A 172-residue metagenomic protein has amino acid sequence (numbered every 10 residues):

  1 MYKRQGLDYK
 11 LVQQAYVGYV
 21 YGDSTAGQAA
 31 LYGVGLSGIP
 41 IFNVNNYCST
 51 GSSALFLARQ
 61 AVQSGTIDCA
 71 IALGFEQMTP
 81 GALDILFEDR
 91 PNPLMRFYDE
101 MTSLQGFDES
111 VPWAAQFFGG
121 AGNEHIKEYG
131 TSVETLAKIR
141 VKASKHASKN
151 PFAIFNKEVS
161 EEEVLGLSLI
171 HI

Functional and structural regions predicted by a protein language model:
M1-Q5, I170-I172: Conserved small/polar residues in nucleotide/adenosyl-binding loops
K3-L11, H125-G130: Phosphate/pyrophosphate-binding loops at sites that engage ATP/ADP/AMP, CoA/4′-phosphopantetheine, polyphosphate
R4, Y16-V17: Short secondary-structure capping/turn segments at boundaries of alpha-helices and beta-strands
D8-Q14, G38-P40, E134-T135: Short acidic capping loops at alpha-helix termini that bridge into adjacent secondary structure
V17-I71, Q77-F117, I154-L169: Conserved catalytic cysteine-centered active-site region of acyl-thioester-dependent Claisen-condensing enzymes
G18, L73, I139-A143: Short acidic/histidine-centered micro-motifs embedded in hydrophobic/aromatic stretches that mark compact functional
I71-A72, T135: A structural signal for short, well-ordered beta-strand segments and their strand-loop junctions that often border
D108-S160: N-terminal leader/propeptide and maturation segments of large enzyme subunits in energy/redox metabolism and hydrolases
